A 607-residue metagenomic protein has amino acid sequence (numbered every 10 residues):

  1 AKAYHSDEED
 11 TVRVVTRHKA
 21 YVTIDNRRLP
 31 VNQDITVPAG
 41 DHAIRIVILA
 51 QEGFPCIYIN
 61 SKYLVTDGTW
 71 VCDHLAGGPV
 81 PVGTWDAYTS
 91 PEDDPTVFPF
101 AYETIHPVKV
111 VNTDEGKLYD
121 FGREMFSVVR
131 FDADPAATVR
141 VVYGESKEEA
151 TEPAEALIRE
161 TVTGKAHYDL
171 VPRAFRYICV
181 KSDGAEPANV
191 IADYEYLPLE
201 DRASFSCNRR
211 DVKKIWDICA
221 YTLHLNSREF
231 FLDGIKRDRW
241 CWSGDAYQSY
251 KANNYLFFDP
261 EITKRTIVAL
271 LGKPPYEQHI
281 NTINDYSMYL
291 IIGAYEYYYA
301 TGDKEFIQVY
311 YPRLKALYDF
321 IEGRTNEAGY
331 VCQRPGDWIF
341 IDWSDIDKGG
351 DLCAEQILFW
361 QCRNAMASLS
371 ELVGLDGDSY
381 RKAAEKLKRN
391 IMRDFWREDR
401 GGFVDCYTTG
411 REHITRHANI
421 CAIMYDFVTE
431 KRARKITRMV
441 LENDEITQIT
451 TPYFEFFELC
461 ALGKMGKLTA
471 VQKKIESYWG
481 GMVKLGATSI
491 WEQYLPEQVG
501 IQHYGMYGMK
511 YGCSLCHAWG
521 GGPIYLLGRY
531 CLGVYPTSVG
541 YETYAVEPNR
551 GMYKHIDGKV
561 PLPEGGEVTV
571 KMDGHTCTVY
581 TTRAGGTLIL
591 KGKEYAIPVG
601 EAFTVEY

Functional and structural regions predicted by a protein language model:
A1-E229, I262-T263: Extracellular/oxidizing-compartment recognition motifs
I191, P198-I218, H224-L225, F231-Q248 (+9 more regions): Active-site acid/base region of carbohydrate-active enzymes
K273, T408-E412, L441-I449, S477-V483: Solenoid-like repeat scaffolds
Y295, A367, I423, E458-L459: Conserved small-residue packing positions in alpha-helical repeats and bundles
Y299, I339-G349, V404-T408, M439-I446 (+2 more regions): Short beta-alpha connecting loops at secondary-structure transitions that line or flank enzyme active sites
Q472-Y607: Non-catalytic C-terminal accessory modules of carbohydrate-active enzymes
